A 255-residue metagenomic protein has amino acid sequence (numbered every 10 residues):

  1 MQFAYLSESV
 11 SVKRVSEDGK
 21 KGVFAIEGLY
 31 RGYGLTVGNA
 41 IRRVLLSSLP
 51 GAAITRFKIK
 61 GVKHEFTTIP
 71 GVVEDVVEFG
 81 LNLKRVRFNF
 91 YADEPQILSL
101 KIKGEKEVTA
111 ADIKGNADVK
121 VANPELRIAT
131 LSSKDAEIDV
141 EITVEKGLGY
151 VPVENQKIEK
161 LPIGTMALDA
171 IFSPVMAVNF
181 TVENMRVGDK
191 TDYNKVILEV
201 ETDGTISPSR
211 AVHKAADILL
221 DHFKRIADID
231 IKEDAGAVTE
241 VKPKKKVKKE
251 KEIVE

Functional and structural regions predicted by a protein language model:
M1-E255: Protein-protein interaction/assembly regions in multi-subunit complexes
